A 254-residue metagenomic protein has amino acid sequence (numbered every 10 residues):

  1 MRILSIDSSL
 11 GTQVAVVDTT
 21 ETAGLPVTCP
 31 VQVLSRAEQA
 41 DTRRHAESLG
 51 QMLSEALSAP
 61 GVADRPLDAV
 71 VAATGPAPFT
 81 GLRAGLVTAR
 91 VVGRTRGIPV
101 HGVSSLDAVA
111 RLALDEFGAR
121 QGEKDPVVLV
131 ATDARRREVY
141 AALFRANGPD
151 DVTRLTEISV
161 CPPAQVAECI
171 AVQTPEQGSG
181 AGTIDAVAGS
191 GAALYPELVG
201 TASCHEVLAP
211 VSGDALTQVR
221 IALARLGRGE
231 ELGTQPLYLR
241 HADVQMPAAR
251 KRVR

Functional and structural regions predicted by a protein language model:
M1, T12, R137-V139, T234: Change "...and in nucleic-acid phosphodiester-cleaving endonucleases..." to "...and in nucleic-acid processing enzymes
M1-P76: N-terminal beta-alpha supersecondary unit
E21-R44, P99-G213, Y238, D243 (+1 more regions): Surface "functional belts" at beta-alpha junctions
A56-P60, T95, A113-E116, A215-R225: Stable alpha-helical structural segments in soluble proteins, enriched in small hydrophobic residues
G61-R65, G93-V103, A119-E123, G229: Phosphate-handling active-site elements
V71-G102: DPxDG-like acidic metal-binding loop motif
A209-Y238: Glycine-rich phosphate-binding/hydrolytic loop that grips phosphoryl groups
